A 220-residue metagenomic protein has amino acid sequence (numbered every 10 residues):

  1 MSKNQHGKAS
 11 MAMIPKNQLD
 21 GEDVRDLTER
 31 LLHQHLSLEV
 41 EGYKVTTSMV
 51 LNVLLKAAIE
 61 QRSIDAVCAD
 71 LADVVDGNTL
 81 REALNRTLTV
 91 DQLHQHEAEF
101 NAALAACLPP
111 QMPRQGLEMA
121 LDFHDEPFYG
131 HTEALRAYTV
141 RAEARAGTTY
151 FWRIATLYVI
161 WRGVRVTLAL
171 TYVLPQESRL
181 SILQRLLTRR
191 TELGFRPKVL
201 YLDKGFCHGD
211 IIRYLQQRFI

Functional and structural regions predicted by a protein language model:
S2-N85: Gly/serine-rich nucleotide phosphate-binding loop at the start of the catalytic core of nucleotide/ADP-ribose-handling
V53, V67-C68, L80, Q115-Y129 (+2 more regions): Short, conserved catalytic/metal-binding motifs centered on acidic residues
V67, N78, E82-L84, V90-H96 (+1 more regions): Non-heme di-metal
D70, A103-C107, R185-L193: A generic secondary-structure signal
D73, T188-E192, I212-I220: Short, surface-exposed basic-aromatic patches at helix termini and helix-loop junctions that form
L84-I160: Active-site-proximal, Lys/Arg-enriched surface segment that forms a nucleic-acid-binding/basic interface patch
G130-T132, H208-L215: A short acidic (Asp/Glu
T139-R196: Electropositive, glycine- and tryptophan-enriched low-complexity nucleic-acid-binding patches
